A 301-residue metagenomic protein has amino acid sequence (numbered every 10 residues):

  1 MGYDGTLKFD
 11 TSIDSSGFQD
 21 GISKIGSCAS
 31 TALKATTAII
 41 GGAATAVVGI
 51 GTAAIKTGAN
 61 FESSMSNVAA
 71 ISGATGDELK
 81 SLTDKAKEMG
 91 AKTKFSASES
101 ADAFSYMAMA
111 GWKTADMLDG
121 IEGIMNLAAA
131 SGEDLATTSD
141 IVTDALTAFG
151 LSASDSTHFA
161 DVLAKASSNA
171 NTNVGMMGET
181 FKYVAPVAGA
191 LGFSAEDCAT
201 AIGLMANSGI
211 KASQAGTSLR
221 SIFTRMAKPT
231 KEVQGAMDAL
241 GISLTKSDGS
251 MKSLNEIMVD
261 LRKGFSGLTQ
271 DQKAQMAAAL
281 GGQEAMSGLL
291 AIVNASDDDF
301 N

Functional and structural regions predicted by a protein language model:
M1-A59, M107, K113, M117 (+1 more regions): Low-complexity, glycine/alanine-rich, low-charge segments that are largely flexible
G2, G51, S66, D84 (+2 more regions): Long, compositionally biased alpha-helical segments
I13-G17, S72-A74, M251: Structural beta->alpha junctions
F18, T114, K211-S213, S266: Short beta-strands and strand-coil junctions in structured, solvent-facing domains, enriched
G42-A91, S100-A110, M117-S131, T137-A170 (+5 more regions): Small-residue helix-packing and pore-constriction motifs in hydrophobic alpha-helices
T245, K252, E256-N301: Hydrophobic, often aromatic-rich secondary-structure segments at membrane interfaces
